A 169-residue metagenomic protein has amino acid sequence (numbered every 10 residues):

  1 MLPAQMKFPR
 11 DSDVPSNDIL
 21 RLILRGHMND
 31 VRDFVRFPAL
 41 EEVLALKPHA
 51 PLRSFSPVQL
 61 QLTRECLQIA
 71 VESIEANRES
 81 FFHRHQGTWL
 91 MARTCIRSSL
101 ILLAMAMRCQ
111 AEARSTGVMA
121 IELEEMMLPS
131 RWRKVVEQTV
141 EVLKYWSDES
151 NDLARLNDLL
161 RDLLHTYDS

Functional and structural regions predicted by a protein language model:
M1, R10-R108, E122-R133, D152: Extended, leucine-rich alpha-helical cores of fungal transcription factors
H49, F82, R114-S115, L159: Sparse recognition of residues in long alpha-helices and their boundaries
I74-A76, S115, Y145: Noncatalytic linker/hinge segments flanking ATPase motor cores
W89-R93, R97, S115, L163-Y167: Short amphipathic alpha-helical patches
Q110-V118: A glycine-biased, small/acidic residue-tolerant capping/turn segment at secondary-structure junctions
I121-S169: Intrinsically disordered, low-complexity regulatory regions with latent secondary structure
